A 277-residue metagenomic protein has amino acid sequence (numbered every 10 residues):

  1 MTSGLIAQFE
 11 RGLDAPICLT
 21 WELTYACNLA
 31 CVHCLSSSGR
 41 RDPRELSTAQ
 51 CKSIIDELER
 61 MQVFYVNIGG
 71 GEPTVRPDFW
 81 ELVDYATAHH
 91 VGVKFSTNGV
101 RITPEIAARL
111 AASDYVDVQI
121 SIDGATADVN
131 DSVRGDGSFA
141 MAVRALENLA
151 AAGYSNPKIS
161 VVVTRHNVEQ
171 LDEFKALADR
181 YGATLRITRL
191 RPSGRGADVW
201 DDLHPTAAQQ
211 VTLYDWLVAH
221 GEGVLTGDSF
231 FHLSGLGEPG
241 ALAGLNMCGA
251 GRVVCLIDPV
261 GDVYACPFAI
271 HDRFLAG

Functional and structural regions predicted by a protein language model:
M1-D117: Conserved alpha-helical substructure of the radical SAM core
L46, A112-V116, S121-A276: Radical SAM enzyme [4Fe-4S]-AdoMet core and its adjacent flexible, acidic and glycine-rich loops/tails across
